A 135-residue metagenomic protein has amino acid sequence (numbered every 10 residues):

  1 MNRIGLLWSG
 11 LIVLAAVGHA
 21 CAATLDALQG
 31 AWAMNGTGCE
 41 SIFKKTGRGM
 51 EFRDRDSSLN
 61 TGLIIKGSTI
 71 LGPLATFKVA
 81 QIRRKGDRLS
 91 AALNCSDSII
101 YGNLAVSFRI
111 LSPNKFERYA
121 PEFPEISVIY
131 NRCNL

Functional and structural regions predicted by a protein language model:
M1-W8: Bacterial N-terminal signal peptides that target proteins for export
W8-A16: Bacterial N-terminal signal peptides
V17-A22: Sec/Tat signal peptide C-region and signal peptidase I cleavage site
Q29, A33-S68, G72: Short, solvent-exposed loop/hinge segments that bridge or flank secondary-structure elements
G38-E40, N94-S96, R132-N134: Sequence contexts marking disulfide-bonded cysteines in secreted/extracellular proteins
N60-S112: Contiguous, well-ordered beta-strand patches that form the walls/edges of small beta-barrel/beta-sandwich domains
S107-F108, K115-V128: Short, exposed beta-strand-loop hairpins at the edges of beta-sheets in extracellular/periplasmic proteins
